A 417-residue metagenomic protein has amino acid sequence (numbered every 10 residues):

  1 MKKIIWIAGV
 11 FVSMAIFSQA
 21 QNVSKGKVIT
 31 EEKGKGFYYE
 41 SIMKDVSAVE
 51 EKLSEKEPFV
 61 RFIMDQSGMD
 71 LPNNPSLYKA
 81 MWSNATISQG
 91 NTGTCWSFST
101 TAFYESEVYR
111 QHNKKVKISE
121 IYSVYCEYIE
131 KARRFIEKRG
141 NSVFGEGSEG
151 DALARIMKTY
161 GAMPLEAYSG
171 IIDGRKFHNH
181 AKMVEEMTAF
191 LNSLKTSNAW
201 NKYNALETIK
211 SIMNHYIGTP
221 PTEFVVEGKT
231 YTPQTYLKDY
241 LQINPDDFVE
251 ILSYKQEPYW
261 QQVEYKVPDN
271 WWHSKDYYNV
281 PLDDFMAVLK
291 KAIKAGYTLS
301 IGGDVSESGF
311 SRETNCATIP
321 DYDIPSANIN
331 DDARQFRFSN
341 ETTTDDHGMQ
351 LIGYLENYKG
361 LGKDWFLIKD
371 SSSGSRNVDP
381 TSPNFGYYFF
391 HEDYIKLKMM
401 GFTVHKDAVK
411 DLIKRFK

Functional and structural regions predicted by a protein language model:
M1-V23: Bacterial Sec-dependent N-terminal signal peptides
N22-A85: N-terminal regions that are enriched for targeting/export leaders and immediately downstream pro/stem segments
N22-K25, E207-K417: Active-site signature of cysteine proteases
M81-G93, K138-F144, W271-N279, V288-L289 (+1 more regions): Second-shell loop/turn segments in exported
W96-Y109: Alpha-helical support elements that line or immediately flank enzyme active sites and cofactor-binding pockets
S97, Y122-Y125, R155-I156, P164-A167 (+4 more regions): Structural recognition of the beta-strand scaffold that forms the well-ordered cores of secreted hydrolase catalytic
T101-F103, Y128-K131, P164, D173 (+3 more regions): Solvent-exposed loop/turn segments at secondary-structure junctions within structured extracellular/periplasmic domains
I118-E227: Papain-like cysteine protease catalytic cores
